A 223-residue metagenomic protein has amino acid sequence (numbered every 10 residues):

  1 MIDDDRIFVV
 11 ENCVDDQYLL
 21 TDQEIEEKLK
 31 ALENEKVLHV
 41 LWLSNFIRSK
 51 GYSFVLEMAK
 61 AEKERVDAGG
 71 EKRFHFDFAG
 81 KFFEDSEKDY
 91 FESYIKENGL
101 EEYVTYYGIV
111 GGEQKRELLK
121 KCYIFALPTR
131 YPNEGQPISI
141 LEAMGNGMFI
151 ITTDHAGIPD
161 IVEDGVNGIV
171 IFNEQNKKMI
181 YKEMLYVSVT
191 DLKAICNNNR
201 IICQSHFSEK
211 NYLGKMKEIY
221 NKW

Functional and structural regions predicted by a protein language model:
C13: Carbohydrate-associated surface elements
L29-K50, L56-K60: Conserved donor-binding/catalytic core segment of Leloir-type glycosyltransferases
K88-V110: Nucleotide-activated donor-binding/catalytic signature segment of Leloir-type glycosyltransferases, i.e., the conserved
I109-V110, E117-C122: Short alpha-helical donor nucleotide-sugar binding micro-motif in glycosyltransferases
K120-E134, M148: Acidic donor-binding loop of glycosyltransferase active sites
G145, F149-T152, V162: Short hydrophobic beta-strand element within catalytic cores of glycosyltransferases and related nucleotide-activated
D164-G165, I169-N176, L185-T190: Conserved acidic donor-binding segment of nucleotide-sugar-dependent glycosyltransferases
K193-K222: A charged, aromatic-enriched C-terminal amphipathic alpha-helix characteristic of glycosyltransferases across folds
